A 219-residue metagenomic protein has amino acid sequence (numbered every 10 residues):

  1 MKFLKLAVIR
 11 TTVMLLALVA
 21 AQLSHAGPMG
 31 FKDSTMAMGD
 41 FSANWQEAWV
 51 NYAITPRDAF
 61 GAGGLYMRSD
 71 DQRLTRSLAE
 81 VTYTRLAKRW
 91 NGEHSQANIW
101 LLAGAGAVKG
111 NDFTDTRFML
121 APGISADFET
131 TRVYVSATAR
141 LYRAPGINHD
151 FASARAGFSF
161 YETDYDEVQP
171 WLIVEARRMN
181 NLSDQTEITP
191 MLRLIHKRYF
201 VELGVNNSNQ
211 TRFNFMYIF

Functional and structural regions predicted by a protein language model:
M1-M29: Cleavable N-terminal export/targeting peptides
L6, R10, P170, P190: Functionally constrained cores in energy, signaling, and assembly domains
H25-T189, Y199, N206-N207: Outer-membrane pore/translocation modules
A154-A156, L192, N209-F219: Outer-membrane beta-barrel "beta-signal"
